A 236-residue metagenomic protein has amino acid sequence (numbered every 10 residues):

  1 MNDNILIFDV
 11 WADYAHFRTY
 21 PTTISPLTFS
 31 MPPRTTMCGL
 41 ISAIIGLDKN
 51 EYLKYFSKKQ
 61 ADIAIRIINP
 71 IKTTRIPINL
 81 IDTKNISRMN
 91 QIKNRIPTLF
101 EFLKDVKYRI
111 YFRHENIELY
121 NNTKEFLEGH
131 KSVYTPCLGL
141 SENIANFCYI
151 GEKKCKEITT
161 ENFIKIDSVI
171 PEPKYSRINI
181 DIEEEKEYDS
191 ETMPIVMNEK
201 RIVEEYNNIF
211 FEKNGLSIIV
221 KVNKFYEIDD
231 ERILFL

Functional and structural regions predicted by a protein language model:
M1, F56-K58, L103: Short coil/turn motifs at beta-sheet boundaries
M1-L6, L27, T83-N90: Phosphate-binding glycine-rich loops and adjacent basic patches that engage nucleotide phosphates, nucleic-acid
M1-T22: N-terminal, Lys/Arg- and Ser/Thr-rich interaction peptides
I5, Q60-D62, D105-K107: Extracellular structured ligand-interaction cores
I7-D9, A64, R109-Y111: Beta-strand secondary-structure signal
A15-F17, C38, I110, F235: A broad, structure-centric signal for solvent-exposed, well-ordered loop/edge residues that line or flank functional
T19-I86: Glycine/small-residue-rich interface belts in oligomeric ring/scaffold proteins and their assembly partners
I68-L236: Internal, well-folded beta-alpha domain core
